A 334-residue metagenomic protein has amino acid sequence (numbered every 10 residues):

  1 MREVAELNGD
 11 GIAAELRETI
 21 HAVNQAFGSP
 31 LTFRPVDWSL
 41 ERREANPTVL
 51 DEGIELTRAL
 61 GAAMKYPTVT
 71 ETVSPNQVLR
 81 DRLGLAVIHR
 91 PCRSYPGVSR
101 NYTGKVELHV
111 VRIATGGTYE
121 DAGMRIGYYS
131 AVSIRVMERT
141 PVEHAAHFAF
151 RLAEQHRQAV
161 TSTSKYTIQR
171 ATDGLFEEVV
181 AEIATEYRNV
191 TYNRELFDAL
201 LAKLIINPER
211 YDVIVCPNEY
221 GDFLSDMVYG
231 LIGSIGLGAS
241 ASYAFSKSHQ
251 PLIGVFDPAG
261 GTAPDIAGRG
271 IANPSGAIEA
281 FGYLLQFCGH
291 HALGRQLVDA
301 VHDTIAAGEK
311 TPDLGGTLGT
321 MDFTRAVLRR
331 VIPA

Functional and structural regions predicted by a protein language model:
V4-A26, G127-D198, R210: Glycine-rich phosphate/diphosphate-binding loop of Rossmann-like nucleotide-binding domains
G28-I54, L204: N-terminal beta-loop-helix "entrance" segment that forms/cooperates in small-molecule cofactor or anionic ligand
R43-V132, E219: N-terminal glycine-rich phosphate/adenylate-binding segment common to multiple enzyme folds
D51, D121-A122, I126, S130-V160 (+4 more regions): Glycine-rich phosphate/pyrophosphate-binding loop and the adjoining helix
L83-P96, E186-E195, G238-D257: Short, acidic/small-residue loops that bind anionic groups at enzyme active sites
Y95-G123, Y129, V136-T140, G261-A292: Short, glycine-/small-residue-rich phosphate/pyrophosphate-handling segment
I206-E309: Glycine-rich phosphate/nucleotide-binding loop
